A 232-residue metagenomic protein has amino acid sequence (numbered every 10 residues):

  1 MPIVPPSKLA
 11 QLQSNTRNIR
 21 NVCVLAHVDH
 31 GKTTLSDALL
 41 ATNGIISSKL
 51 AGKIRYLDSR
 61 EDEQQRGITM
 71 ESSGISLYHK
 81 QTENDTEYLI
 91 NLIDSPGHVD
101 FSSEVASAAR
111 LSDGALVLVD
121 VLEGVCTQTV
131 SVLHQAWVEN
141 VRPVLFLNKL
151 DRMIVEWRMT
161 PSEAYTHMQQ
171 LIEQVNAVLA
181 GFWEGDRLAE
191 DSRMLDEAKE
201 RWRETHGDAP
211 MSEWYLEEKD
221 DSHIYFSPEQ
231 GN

Functional and structural regions predicted by a protein language model:
M1-V119, W157, T166, E173-A177: P-loop NTPase switch module centered on the Walker A-proximal segment
A26, D37, V119, L145-K149 (+1 more regions): Glycine-rich, histidine-containing beta strand-loop boundary motifs that form or position
H30, T42-I45, H98-V99, L122-V125 (+3 more regions): Conserved nucleotide-binding/hydrolysis micro-motifs of P-loop NTPases
A109, G114-D220: Conserved C-terminal guanine-recognition region of P-loop GTPase G domains, centered on the G4
Y215-E217, S222, F226-N232: Long, low-complexity, serine/threonine- and charged-residue-rich intrinsically disordered N-terminal tails that act as
